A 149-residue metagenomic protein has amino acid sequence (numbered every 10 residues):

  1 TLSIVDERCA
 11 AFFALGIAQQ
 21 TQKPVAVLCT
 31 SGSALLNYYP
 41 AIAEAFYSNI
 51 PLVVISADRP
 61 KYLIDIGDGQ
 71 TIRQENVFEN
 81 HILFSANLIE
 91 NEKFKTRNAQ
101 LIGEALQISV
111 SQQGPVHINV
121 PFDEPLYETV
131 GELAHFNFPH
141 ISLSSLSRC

Functional and structural regions predicted by a protein language model:
T1, E104, I108-C149: Conformationally flexible catalytic loops at phosphate/diphosphate-handling active centers
T1-K61: Thiamine diphosphate
T1-S3, V54, S85-N87, P115-H117: Conserved beta-strand scaffold positions in the cores of enzyme catalytic domains, especially in NTP/NDP-utilizing
V5, C9-F12, S33, N37-P40 (+4 more regions): Conserved active-site and cofactor/substrate-binding residues in soluble primary-metabolism enzymes
L15, L28, I82-S85, E90 (+1 more regions): Catalytic cores of nucleotide-enabled group-transfer and carboxylate-activating enzymes in metabolic and assembly-line
L15, Y38-P40, I64-D68, Y127-L133: Short acidic, glycine/serine/threonine-rich loops at helix termini
K23, Q70-G114: Conserved thiamine diphosphate
I55, Y62-E75: Thiamine diphosphate
